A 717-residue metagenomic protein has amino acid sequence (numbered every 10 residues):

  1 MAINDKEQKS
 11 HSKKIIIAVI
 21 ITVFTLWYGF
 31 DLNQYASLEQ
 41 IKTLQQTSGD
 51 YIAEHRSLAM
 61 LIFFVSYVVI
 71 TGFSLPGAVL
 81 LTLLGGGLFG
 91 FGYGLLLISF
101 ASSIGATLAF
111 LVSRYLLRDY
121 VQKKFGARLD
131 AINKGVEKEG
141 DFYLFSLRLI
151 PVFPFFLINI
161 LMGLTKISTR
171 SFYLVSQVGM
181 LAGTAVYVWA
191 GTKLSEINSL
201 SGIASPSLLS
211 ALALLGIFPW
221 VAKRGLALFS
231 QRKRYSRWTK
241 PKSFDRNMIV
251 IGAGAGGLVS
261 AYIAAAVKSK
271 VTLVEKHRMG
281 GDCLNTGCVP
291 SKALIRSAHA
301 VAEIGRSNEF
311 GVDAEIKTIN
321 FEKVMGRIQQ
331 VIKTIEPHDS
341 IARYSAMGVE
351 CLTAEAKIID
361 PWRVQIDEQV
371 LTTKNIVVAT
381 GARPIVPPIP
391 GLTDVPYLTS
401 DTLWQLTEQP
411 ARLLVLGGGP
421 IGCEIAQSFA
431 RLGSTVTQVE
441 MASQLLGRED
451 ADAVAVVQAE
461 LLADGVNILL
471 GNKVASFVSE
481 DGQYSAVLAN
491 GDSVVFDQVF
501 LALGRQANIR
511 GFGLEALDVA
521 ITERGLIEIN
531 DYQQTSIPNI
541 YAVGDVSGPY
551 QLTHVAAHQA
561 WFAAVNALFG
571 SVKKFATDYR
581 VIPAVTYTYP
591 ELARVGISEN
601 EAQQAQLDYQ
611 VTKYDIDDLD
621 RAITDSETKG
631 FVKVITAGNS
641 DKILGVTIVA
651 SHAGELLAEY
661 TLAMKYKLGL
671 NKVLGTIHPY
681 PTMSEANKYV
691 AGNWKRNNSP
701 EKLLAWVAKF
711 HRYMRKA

Functional and structural regions predicted by a protein language model:
I3-E7, T25-F63, S99, S103-N159 (+3 more regions): Membrane-interfacial helix-loop-helix
R246-L273, G422-R431: N-terminal Rossmann-like FAD-binding beta1-loop-alpha1 element of flavoenzymes
I251-A253, A265-H277, V289, A293-A300 (+3 more regions): Flexible, glycine-rich terminal cap/loop adjacent to redox cofactors in electron-transfer oxidoreductases
I263-S269, V274-Q409, A442-L446, D452-A453 (+4 more regions): Glycine-rich flavin
C288, T380-T435, V439, D464-I468 (+3 more regions): Glycine-rich dinucleotide-binding loop and its adjacent helix/turn
A314-E315, E350-T353, K357-Q365, L371 (+4 more regions): A Rossmann-like FAD-binding core segment of flavoenzymes
T393-P410, S493-K573, A658-E659, L674: FAD-site-proximal beta/loop scaffold in flavoenzymes
E449-V456, I537, V543-E601, Y680-K702: A conserved FAD-binding loop/helix module that cradles the flavin
